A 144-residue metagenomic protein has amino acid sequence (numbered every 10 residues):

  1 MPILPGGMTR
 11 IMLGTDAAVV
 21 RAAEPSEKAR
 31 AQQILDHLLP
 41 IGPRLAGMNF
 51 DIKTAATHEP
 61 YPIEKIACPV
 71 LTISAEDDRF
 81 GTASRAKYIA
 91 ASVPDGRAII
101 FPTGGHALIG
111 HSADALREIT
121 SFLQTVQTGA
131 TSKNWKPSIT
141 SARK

Functional and structural regions predicted by a protein language model:
M1-Y61: Alpha/beta-hydrolase
P43, G81, G110-H111: Residue-level signal for the nucleotide or nucleotide-sugar donor/cofactor binding architecture
E64-A67, S92-V93: Short, conserved loop/helix-junction motifs that constitute active-site signature segments in enzyme catalytic cores
I66, T72-S74, D78: Short beta-strand/loop motif that positions the catalytic acidic residue of the alpha/beta-hydrolase fold
R79-R85: Conserved alpha/beta-hydrolase "acid-adjacent" motif
D95-K144: Catalytic active-site module of serine/aspartate enzymes centered on a nucleophile-bearing elbow/loop
